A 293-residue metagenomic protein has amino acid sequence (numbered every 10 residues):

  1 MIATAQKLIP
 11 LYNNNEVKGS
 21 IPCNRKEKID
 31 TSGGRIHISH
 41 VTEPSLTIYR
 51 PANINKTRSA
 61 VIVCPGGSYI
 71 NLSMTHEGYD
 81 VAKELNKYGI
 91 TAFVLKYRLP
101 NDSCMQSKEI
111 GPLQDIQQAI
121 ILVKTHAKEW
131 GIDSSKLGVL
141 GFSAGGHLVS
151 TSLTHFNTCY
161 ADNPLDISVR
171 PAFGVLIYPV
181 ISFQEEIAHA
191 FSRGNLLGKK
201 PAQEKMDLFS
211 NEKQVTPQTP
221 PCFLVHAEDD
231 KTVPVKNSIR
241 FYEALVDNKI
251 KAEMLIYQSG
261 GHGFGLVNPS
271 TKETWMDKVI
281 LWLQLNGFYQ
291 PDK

Functional and structural regions predicted by a protein language model:
Q6-N55: N-terminal cap/lid segment of alpha/beta-hydrolase-fold proteins
K28-G33, P179-Q214, P220: Mobile cap/lid helix-loop segments that gate and shape the active-site cleft of serine hydrolases
T57-G66: Short beta-strand element of the alpha/beta-hydrolase
L72-G78, Y97-S134, N268-T274: Catalytic nucleophile-loop/oxyanion-hole region of alpha/beta-hydrolase and closely related hydrolase-like folds
M74-F93: Short amphipathic alpha-helix adjacent to the substrate-entry channel of hydrolases
Q118-A188, M206: Primarily recognizes the serine-hydrolase "nucleophile elbow" in alpha/beta-hydrolase and SGNH/GDSL folds
L224-H226, D230: Short beta-strand/loop motif that positions the catalytic acidic residue of the alpha/beta-hydrolase fold
V235, I239-K293: C-terminal catalytic histidine-bearing segment of alpha/beta-hydrolase fold enzymes
